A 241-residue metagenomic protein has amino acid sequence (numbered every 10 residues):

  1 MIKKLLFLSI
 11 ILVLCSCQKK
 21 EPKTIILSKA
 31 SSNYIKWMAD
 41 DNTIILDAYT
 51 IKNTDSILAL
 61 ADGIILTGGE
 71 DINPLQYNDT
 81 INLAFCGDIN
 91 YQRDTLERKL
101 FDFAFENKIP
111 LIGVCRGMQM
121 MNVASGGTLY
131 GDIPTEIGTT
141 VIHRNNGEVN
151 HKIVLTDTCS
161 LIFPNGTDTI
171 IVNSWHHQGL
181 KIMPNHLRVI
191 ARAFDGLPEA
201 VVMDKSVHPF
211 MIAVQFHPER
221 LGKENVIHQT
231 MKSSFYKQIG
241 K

Functional and structural regions predicted by a protein language model:
I2-K4, S16-V114, N122-Y130, P134-S160 (+4 more regions): N-terminal beta1-alpha1 cap of cysteine-dependent amidohydrolase-like domains
L6-V13: Bacterial N-terminal signal peptides
G117: Conserved SAM-binding loop
T158-D168: Conserved beta-loop-beta connector loops within the AMP-binding
T167-N173, H228: Alpha/beta hydrolase fold serine-hydrolase catalytic domain that processes acyl esters and thioesters
S174-H177, K181: A glycine-rich beta-turn/hairpin centered on an aromatic-Pro dipeptide
I212-F216: Active-site-proximal beta-strand elements of phosphoester/diester hydrolases
